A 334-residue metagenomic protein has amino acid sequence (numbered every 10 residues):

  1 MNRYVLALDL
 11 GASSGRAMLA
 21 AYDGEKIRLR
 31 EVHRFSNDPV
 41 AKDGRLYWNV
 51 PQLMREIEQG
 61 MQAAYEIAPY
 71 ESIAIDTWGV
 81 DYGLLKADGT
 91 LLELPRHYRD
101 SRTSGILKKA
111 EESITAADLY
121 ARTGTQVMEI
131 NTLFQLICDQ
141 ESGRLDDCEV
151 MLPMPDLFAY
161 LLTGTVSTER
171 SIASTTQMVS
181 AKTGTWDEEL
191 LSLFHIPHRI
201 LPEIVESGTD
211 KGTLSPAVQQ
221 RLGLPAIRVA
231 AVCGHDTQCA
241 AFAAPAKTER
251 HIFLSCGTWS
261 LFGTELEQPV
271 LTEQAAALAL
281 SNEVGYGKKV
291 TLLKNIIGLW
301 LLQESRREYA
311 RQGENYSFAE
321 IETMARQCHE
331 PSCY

Functional and structural regions predicted by a protein language model:
M1-E93, A121, D147, Q219-V229: N-terminal glycine/serine-rich phosphate-binding loop of ATP-dependent small-molecule kinases, especially carbohydrate
L6-A7, L19, S104, E111-T123 (+5 more regions): Active-site core segments that coordinate phosphate-bearing ligands/cofactors across diverse enzyme families
R34-F35, R96-T103, S174, T258-S260: Short, acidic/turn-prone active-site loops that include or flank metal/cofactor- and phosphate-binding residues
D43-L46, A116-Q126, I200: Short glycine/proline- and acidic residue-enriched helix-loop micro-motifs that form flexible lids or anion-recognition
Q62-R99, T123-I130, E141, A159-S180 (+1 more regions): Short beta-strand-loop/turn "lid" adjacent to the catalytic site in phosphate-handling enzymes
F194-S207: A conserved helix-loop-beta module that forms one wall/lid of the active-site cleft in ATP-utilizing catalytic domains
